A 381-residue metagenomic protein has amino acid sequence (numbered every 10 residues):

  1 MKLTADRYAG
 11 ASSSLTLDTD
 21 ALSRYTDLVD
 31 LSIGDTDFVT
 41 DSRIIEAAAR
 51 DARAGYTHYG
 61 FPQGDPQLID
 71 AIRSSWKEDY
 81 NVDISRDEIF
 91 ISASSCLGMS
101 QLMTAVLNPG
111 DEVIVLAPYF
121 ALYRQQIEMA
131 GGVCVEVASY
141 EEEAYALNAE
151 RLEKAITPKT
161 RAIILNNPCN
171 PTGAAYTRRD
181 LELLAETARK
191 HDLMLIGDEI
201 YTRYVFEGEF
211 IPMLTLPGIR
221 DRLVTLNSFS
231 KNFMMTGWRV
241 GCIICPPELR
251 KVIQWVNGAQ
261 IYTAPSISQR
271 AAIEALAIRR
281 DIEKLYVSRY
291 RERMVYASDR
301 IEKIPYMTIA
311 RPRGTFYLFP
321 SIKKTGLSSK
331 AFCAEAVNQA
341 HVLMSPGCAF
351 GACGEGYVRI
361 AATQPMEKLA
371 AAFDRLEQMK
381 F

Functional and structural regions predicted by a protein language model:
K2-G10, A21-Y25, V29, D35-D51 (+1 more regions): PLP-dependent class I/II
V29-D37, R50-I69: A glycine-/small-polar-enriched, mobile loop at the entrance of the PLP active site in fold-type I
Y59-S92: Conserved N-terminal alpha-helix of the aminotransferase class I/II PLP-enzyme fold
